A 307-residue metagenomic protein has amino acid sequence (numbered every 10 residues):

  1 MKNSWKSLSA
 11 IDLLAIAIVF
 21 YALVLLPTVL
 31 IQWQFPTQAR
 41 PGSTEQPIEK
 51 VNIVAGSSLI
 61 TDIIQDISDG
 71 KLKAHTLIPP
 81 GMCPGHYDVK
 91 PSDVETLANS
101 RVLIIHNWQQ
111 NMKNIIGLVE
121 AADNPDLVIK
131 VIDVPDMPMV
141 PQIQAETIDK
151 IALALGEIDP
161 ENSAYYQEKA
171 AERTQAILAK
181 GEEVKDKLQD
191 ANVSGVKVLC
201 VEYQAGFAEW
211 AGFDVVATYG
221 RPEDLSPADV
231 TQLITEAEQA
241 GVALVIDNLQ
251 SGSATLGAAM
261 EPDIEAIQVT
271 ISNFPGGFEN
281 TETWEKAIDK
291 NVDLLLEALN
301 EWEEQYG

Functional and structural regions predicted by a protein language model:
N3-V19: N-terminal Sec-pathway targeting helices
A15-V29: Hydrophobic membrane-insertion alpha-helices, especially the h-region of bacterial N-terminal signal peptides
F35-Q38, V51-N52, N99, I234-G307: Structured C-terminal subdomain patch of bacterial secreted/periplasmic proteins
P47-E49, N124-K197, F274-G307: Extracytoplasmic substrate-binding proteins
I53-S57, V196-E202: Short periplasmic/luminal acceptor-recognition loop of GT-C membrane glycosyltransferases, typified by
S68-D93, Q204, A208-L233, T270-T281: Alpha-helical, coiled-coil/dimerization segments enriched in small aliphatic residues
K71-E157, S253-I267, E297-A298: Acidic/His-rich segments in extracytoplasmic proteins that coordinate ligands and/or metal ions
V102-N107, K197-L199, A243-L249: Periplasmic-binding protein-like
